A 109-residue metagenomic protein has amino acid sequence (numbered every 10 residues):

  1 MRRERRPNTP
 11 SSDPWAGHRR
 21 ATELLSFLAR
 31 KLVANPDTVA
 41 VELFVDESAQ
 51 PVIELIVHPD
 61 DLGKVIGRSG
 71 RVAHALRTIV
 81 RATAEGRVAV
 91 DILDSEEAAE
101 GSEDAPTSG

Functional and structural regions predicted by a protein language model:
M1-L62, H74-A75, I79-G109: RNA-contacting regions in translation and RNA-metabolism proteins, encompassing KH/S1 modules where present
I66-G70: Glycine-centered tight-turn and secondary-structure capping sites
